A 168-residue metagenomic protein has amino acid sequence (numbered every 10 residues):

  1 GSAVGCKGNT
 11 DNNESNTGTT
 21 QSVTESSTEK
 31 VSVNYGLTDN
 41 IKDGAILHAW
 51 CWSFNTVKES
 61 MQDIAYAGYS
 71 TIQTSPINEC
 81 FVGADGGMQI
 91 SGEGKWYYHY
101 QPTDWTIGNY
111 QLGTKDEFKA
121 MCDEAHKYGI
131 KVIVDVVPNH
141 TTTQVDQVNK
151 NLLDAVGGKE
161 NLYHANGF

Functional and structural regions predicted by a protein language model:
S2-G5: C-terminal motif of bacterial Sec signal peptides marking the signal peptidase cleavage site
K7-T28: Short, low-complexity, disordered segments immediately C-terminal to signal peptides in bacterial exported proteins
E29-E59, Y66-F168: Substrate-binding/active-site clefts of carbohydrate-active enzymes
